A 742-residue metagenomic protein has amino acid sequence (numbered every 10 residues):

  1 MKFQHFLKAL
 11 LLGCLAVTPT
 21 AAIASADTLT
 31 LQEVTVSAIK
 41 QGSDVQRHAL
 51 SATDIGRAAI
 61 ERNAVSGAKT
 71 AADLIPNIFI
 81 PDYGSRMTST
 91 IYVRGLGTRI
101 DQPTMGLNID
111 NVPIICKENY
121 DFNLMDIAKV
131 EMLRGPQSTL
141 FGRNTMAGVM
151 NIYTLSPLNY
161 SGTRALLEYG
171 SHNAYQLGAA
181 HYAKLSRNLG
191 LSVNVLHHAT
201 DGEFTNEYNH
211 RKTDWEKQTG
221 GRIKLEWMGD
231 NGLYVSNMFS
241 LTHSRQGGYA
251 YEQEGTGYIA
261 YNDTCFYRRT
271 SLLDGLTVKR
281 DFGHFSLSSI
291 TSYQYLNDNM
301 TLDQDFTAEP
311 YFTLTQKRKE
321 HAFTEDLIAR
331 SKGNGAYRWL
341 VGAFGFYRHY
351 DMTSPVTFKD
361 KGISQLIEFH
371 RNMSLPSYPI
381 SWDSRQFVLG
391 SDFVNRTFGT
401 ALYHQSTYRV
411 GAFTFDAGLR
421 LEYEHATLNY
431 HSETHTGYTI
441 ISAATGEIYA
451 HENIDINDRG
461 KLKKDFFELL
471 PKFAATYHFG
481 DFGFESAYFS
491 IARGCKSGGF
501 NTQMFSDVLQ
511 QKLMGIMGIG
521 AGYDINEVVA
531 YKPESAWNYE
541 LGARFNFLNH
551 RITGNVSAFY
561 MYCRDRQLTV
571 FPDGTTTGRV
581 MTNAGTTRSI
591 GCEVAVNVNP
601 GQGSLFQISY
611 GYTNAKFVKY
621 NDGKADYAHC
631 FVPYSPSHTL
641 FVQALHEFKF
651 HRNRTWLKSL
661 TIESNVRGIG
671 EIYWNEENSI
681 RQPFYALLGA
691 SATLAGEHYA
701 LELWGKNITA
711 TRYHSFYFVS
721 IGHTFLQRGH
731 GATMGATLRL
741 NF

Functional and structural regions predicted by a protein language model:
A26, L31-N63, T88-T90: N-terminal periplasmic "start-of-domain" segments of outer-membrane beta-barrel proteins
A68-A71, T90-G95, N108, M132 (+3 more regions): N-terminal periplasmic accessory domains that precede and gate Gram-negative outer-membrane beta-barrel machines
K69-V112: Extracytoplasmic beta-strand/coil segments of soluble accessory domains associated with Gram-negative outer-membrane
D110-P136: Short acidic/polar hinge/loop motifs at secondary-structure boundaries that mediate gating or recognition
G162-R164, Y169-T200, F204, Y208-Q246 (+6 more regions): Transmembrane beta-barrel wall of Gram-negative outer-membrane proteins
T277-L302, G480, S486-A492, Q503 (+4 more regions): Membrane-embedded beta-barrel scaffold of Gram-negative outer-membrane proteins
R330, A336, L340, R409-A412 (+4 more regions): Gram-negative outer-membrane beta-barrel transporters
R667-N675, S691-F742: C-terminal beta-signal and adjacent terminal beta-strands/loops of Gram-negative outer-membrane beta-barrel proteins
